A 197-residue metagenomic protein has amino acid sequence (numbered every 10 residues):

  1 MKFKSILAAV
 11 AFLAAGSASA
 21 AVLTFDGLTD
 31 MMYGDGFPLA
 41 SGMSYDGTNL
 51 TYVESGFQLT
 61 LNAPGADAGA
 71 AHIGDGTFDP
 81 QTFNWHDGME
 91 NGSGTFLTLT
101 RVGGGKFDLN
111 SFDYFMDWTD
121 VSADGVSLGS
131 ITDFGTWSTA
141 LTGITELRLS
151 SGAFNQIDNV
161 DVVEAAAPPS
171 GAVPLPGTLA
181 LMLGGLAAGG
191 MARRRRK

Functional and structural regions predicted by a protein language model:
M1, A20-A21: Absolute protein N-terminus
M1-S5, A192-K197: Positively charged n-region of N-terminal signal peptides that target proteins for export
K2-A8, T178-A180: Sec-dependent signal peptide recognition, specifically the positively charged N-region followed immediately by
A8-F12, G185: Hydrophobic helical h-region of N-terminal Sec-dependent signal peptides in bacterial secretory/periplasmic proteins
A15-S17: N-terminal signal peptide c-region/cleavage motif recognized by signal peptidases
A21-P169: Surface-exposed, well-ordered secondary-structure segments
F112, S122, A188-R195: Alpha-helix boundary/interfacial micro-motifs
A172-A192: A short, hydrophobic C-terminal helix/tail in secreted or cell-surface proteins
